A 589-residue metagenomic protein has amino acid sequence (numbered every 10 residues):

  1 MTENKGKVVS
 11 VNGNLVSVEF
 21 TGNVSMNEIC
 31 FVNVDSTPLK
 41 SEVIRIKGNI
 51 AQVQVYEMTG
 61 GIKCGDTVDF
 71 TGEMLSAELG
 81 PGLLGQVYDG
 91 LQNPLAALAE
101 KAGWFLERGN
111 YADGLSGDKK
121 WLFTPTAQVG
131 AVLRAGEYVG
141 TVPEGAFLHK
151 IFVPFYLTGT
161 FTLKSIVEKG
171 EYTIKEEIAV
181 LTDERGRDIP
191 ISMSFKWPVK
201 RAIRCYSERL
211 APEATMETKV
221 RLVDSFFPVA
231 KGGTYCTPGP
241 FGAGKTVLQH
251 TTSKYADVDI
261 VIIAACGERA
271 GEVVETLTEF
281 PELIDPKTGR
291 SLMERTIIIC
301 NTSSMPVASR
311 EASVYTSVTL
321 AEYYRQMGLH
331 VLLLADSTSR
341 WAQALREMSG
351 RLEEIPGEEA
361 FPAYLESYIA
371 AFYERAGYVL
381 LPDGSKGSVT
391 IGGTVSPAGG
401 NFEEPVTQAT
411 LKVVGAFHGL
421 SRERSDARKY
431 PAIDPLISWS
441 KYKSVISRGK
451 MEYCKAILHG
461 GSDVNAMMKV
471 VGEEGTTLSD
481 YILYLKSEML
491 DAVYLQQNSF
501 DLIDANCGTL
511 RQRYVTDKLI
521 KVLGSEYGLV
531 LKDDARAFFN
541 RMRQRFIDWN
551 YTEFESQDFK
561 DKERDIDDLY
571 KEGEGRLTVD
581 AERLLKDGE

Functional and structural regions predicted by a protein language model:
M1-E107: N-terminal accessory targeting/assembly segments
G6-V8, L39-R45, K150-V153, G159-I166: Short beta-strand-centered aromatic/proline hotspots
E19-V24, Y56-G61, S76, L84 (+4 more regions): Short, surface-exposed secondary-structure edge patches
T21, D35, E73-M74, Q92 (+4 more regions): Short, surface-exposed secondary-structure boundary micro-motifs
L39, G48-A51, E73, A135 (+5 more regions): Metallocofactor- and cofactor-centric catalytic cores in central/energy metabolism, strongly enriched
E100-Y156, L163, T173-G233, L248-T251 (+2 more regions): P-loop NTPase nucleotide-binding/switch module
D224-P228, G232-R545, E555: P-loop NTPase catalytic core
L531-E589: C-terminal amphipathic alpha-helical interaction region
